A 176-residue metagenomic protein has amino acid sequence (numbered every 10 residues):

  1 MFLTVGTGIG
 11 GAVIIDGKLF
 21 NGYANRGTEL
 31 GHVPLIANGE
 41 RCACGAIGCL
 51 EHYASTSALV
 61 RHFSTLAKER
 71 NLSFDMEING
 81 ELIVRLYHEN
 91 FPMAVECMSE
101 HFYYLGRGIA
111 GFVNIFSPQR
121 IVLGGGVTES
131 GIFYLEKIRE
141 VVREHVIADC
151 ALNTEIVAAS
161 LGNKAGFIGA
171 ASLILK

Functional and structural regions predicted by a protein language model:
M1, G31-V33: Residue-level detector of beta-strand structural context in well-folded domains
M1-T4, G10-A12, A43: Short glycine-aspartate micro-motif
V5-G8, C150-L152: Short, basic and Ser/Thr-rich N-terminal targeting/leader segments
I14, L19, P34-K176: ATP-binding/phosphotransfer module of carbohydrate and carboxylate kinases, centering on a glycine-rich
R26-E29: Structural signature of FAD isoalloxazine-binding scaffolds in flavoprotein oxidoreductases
